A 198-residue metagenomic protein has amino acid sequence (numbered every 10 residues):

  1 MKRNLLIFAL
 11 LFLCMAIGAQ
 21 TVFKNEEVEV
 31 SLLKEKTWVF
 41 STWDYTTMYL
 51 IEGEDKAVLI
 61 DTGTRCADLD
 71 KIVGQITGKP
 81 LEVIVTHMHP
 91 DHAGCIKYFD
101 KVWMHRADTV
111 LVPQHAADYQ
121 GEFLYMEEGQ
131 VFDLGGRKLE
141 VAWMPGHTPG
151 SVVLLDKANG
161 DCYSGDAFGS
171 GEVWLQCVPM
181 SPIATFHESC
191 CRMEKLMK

Functional and structural regions predicted by a protein language model:
M1-Q20: Bacterial Sec-dependent N-terminal signal peptides
K24-Q75, V153-D166: Conserved beta-strand hairpin/beta-sheet module of binuclear metal-dependent hydrolase folds, prominently
K34-V39, G129, K138-E140: Short, hydrophobic/aromatic-rich segments at coil-to-beta transitions
T42, A67-D68, A93-C95, P149 (+1 more regions): Short N-terminal helix/helix-N-cap motif within the alpha/beta-hydrolase-1
E54-D55, T77-P80, I96-K101, K157-N159 (+1 more regions): Short glycine/proline-enriched coil/turn segments at helix->beta-strand junctions
A57, T64-R65, K138-K198: Metallo-beta-lactamase
R65-K138: Active-site HxH/HxHxD metal-binding segment of metal-dependent hydrolases
